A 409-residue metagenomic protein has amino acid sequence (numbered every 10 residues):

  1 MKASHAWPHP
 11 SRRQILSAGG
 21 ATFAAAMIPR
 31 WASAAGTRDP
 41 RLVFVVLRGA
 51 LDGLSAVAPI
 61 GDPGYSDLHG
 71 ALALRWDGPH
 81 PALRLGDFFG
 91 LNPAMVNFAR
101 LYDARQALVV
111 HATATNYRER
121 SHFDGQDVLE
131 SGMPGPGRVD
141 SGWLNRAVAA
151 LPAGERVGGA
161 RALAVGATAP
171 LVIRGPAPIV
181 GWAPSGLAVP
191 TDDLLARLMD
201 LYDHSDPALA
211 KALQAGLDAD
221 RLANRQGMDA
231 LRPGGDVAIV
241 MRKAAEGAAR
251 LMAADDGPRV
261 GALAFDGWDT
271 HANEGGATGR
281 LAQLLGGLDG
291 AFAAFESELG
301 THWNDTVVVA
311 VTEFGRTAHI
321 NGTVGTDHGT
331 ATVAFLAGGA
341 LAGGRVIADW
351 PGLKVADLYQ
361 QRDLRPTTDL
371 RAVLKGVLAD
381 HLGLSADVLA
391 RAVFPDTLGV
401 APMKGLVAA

Functional and structural regions predicted by a protein language model:
K2-H5, G20-P93, N97, Y102-L108: Intrinsic-disorder/low-complexity recognition with aromatic hotspots
R38-L42, A104-A107, G158-G159, D256-V260 (+1 more regions): Loop/turn elements at helix/coil->beta-strand transitions in domains of secreted/extracellular proteins
F44-V46, S55, L108-H111, A162-A164 (+3 more regions): Structural recognition of the beta-strand scaffold that forms the well-ordered cores of secreted hydrolase catalytic
R48-G53, A114-R118, T168-V172, G267-T270 (+2 more regions): Solvent-exposed loop/turn segments at secondary-structure junctions within structured extracellular/periplasmic domains
P59, G70-V96, T270-A409: Feature marks hydrolase-like catalytic cores characterized by long aromatic- and Gly/Pro-rich stretches
L91-T191: Extracytoplasmic mature domains of secreted/periplasmic and thylakoid-lumen proteins
V148-V240: Patatin-like phospholipase A catalytic core
M199-L299: Anion-binding catalytic surfaces of enzymes that hydrolyze or transfer phosphate/sulfate esters
